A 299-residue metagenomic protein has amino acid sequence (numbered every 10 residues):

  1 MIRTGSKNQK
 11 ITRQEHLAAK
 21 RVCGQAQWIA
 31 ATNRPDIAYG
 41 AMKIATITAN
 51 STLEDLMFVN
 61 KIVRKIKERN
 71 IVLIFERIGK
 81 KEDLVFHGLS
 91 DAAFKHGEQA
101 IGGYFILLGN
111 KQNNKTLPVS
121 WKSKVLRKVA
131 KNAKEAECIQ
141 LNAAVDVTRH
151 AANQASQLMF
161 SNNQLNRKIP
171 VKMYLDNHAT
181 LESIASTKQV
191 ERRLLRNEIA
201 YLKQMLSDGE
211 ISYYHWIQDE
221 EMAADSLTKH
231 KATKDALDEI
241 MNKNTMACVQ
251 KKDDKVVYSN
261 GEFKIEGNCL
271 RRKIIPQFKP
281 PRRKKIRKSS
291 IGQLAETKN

Functional and structural regions predicted by a protein language model:
M1-I71, Q218: C-terminal reverse transcriptase regions that engage the nucleic-acid substrate
K10-G40, A93-I106, V129-N153: Conserved pre-motif C helix in the palm subdomain of viral-like polymerases
W28, T32-Y39, N50-E54, E68-V72 (+7 more regions): Intrinsically disordered or highly flexible coil/loop and linker segments, enriched in small and charged/polar residues
I47, R127-N299: RNase H-like nuclease module associated with reverse transcription
I71-E82, N162-L165: A short acidic-Thr-Gly-centered motif at the start of a beta-strand
E76, D83-G97: Two-metal-ion RNase H-like nuclease active-site motif
S90-A92, N110, N177, D219-E220: Residues immediately flanking
G109-I139: A short, polar/acidic, helix/strand-boundary loop motif
